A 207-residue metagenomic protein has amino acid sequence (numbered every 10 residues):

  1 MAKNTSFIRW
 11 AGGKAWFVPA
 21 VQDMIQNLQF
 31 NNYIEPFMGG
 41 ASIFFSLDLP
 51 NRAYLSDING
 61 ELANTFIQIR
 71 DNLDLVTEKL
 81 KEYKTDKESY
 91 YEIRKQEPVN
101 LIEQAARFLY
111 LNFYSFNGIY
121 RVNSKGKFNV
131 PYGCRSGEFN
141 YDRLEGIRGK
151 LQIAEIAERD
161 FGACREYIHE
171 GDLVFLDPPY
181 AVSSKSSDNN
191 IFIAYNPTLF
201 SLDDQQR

Functional and structural regions predicted by a protein language model:
A2-F7, G12-F17, D23-M24, L28 (+2 more regions): SAM-dependent nucleic-acid methyltransferase catalytic core
Q29-G39: Conserved class I S-adenosyl-L-methionine
N31, N51, D172: Conserved acidic residues
G40-N51: Conserved SAM-binding loop of SAM-dependent methyltransferases across substrates and taxa, primarily the Class I
R52-D57: Conserved SAM-binding motif I beta-strand of class I
A63: Short alpha-helix immediately C-terminal to the canonical SAM-binding loop
F66: Conserved SAM-binding loop
N190-R207: Glycine-rich S-adenosyl-L-methionine
